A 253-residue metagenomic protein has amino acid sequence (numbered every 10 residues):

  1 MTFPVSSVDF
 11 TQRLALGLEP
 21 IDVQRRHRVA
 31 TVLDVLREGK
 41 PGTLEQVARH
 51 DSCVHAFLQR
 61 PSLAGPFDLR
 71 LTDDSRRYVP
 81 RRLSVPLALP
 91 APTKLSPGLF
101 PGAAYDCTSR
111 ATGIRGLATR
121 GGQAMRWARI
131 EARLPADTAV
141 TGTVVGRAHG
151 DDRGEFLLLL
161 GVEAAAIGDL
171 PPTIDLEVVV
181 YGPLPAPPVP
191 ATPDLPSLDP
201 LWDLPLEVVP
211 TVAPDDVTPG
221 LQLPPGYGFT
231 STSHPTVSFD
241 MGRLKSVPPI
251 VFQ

Functional and structural regions predicted by a protein language model:
M1-G17, I21-Q24, A88-G113, L117-A124 (+2 more regions): Beta-strand-rich domain onsets/edges
I21, L36, L117-T119, E131-P135: Core beta-strand residues in small-molecule sensory/regulatory alpha/beta domains
H27-V32, L36-H55, A139-L160: Short, acidic Ser/Thr/Gly-rich low-complexity loop/linker segments typical of extracellular and cell-surface proteins
R28-D34, F67, R126-I130: Short beta-strand/loop motifs in extracellular/secreted proteins, especially within beta-sandwich accessory domains
K40-D68, D73-S75, L157-D175: Short Pro-Gly-centered beta-turn/loop motif in secreted/extracellular proteins
R70-R76, T119, Y181-P183: Beta-strand-rich extracellular modules
S75-L95, P185-P235: Structured interaction patches on ligand/partner-binding surfaces of diverse proteins
Q123-R153, V162-A166, P172-D175: Short helix-loop boundary/capping segments
